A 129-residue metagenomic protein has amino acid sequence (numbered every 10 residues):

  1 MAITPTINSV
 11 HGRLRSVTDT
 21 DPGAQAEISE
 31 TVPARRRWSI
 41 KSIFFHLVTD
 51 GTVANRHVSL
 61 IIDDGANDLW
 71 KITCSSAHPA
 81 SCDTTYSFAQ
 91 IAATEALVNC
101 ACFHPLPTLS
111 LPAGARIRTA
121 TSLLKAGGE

Functional and structural regions predicted by a protein language model:
A2-E129: Beta-strand-centric surfaces of beta-sandwich/beta-rich domains
